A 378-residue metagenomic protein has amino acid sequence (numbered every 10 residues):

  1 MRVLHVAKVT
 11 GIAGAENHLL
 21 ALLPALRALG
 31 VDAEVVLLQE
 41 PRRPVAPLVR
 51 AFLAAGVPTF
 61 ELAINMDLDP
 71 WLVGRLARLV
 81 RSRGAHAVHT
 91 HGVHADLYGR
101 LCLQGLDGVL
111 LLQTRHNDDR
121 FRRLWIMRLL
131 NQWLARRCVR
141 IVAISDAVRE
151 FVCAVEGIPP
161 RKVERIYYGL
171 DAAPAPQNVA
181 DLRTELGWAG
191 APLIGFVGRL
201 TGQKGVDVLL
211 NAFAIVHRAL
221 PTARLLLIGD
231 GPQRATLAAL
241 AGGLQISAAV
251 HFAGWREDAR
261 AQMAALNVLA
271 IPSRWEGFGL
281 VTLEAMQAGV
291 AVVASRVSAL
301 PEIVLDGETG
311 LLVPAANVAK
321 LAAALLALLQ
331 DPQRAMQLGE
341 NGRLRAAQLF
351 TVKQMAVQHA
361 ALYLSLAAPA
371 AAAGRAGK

Functional and structural regions predicted by a protein language model:
A13-P24, P192, F196-R218, L227 (+3 more regions): A conserved mid-protein helix/loop that constitutes part of the nucleotide-sugar donor-binding site
R50, A175-W188, L193, Q358: A short helix/loop element that forms part of the nucleotide-sugar donor recognition site in Leloir-type
R136-P176, W188: Donor nucleotide-sugar binding/catalytic pocket of nucleotide-sugar-dependent glycosyltransferases
A238-G254: Nucleotide-activated donor-binding/catalytic signature segment of Leloir-type glycosyltransferases, i.e., the conserved
G242, K320, A327, R334-L349 (+1 more regions): A short, well-ordered alpha-helix in the C-terminal region of glycosyltransferases
W255, R274: Aromatic "clamp/platform" in nucleotide-sugar-dependent glycosyltransferases that forms part of the donor/acceptor
A291-A294, V304: Short hydrophobic beta-strand element within catalytic cores of glycosyltransferases and related nucleotide-activated
D306-G307, L311-V318, A327-P332: Conserved acidic donor-binding segment of nucleotide-sugar-dependent glycosyltransferases
